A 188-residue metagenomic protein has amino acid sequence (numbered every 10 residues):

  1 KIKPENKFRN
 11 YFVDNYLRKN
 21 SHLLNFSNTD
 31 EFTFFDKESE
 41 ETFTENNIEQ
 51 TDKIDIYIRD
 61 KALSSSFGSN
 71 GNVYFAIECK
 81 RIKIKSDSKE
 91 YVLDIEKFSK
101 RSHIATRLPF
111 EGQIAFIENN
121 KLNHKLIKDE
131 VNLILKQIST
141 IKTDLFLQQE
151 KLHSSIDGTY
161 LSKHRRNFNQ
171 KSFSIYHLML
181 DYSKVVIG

Functional and structural regions predicted by a protein language model:
K1-F8, N15-N28, T44, K85-K89 (+1 more regions): C-terminal tail/extension regions appended to the core domain(s) of diverse proteins
T29-S69: Active-site metal-binding core of divalent-cation-utilizing nuclease and nuclease-like domains
D52, V73, F173: Residues that flank catalytic or metal-binding motifs in active/ligand-binding sites
I54-D60, E90-R101: A Trp-anchored, charged/polar loop motif used as the substrate-binding/catalytic surface of acyl/ester-handling
I56-I58, F75-R81: Conserved catalytic cores of phosphodiester-cleaving nucleases, focusing on short active-site segments
D60, R81-K83, I117: Residue-level signal for short segments within beta-strands and strand-turn junctions of well-structured beta-sheet
S66-G68, I84-K97: Active-site-adjacent loop/helix micro-motif of nuclease/hydrolase catalytic cores
Y74-F75, G112: Structural motif
